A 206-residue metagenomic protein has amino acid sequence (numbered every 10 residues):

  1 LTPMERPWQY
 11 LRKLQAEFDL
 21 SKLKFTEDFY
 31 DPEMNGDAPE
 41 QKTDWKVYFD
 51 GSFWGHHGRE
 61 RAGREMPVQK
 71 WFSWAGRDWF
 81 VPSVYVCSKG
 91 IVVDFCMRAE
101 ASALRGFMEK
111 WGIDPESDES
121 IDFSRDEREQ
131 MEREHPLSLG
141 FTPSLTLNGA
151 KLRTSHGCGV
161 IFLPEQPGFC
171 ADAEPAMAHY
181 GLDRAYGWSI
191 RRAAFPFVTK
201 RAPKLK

Functional and structural regions predicted by a protein language model:
T2-M4: Extreme N-terminal basic, low-complexity initiation segments that serve as generic localization/processing leaders
R6-K206: Alpha-helical, hydrophobic structural elements that either
